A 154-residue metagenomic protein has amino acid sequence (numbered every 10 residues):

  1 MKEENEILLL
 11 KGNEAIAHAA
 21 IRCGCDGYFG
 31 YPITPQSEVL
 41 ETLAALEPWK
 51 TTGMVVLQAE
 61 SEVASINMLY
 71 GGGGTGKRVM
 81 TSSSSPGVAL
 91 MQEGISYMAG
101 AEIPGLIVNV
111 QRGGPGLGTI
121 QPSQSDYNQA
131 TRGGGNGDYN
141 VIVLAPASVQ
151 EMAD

Functional and structural regions predicted by a protein language model:
M1-G133: Thiamine diphosphate
P122-D154: Conserved thiamine diphosphate
